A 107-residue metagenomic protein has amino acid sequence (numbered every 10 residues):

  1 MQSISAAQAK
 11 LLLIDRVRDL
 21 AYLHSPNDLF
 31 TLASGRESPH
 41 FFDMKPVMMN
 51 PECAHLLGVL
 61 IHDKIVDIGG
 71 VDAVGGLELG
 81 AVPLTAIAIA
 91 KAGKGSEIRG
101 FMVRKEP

Functional and structural regions predicted by a protein language model:
M1-P107: PRPP-associated nucleotide enzymes
